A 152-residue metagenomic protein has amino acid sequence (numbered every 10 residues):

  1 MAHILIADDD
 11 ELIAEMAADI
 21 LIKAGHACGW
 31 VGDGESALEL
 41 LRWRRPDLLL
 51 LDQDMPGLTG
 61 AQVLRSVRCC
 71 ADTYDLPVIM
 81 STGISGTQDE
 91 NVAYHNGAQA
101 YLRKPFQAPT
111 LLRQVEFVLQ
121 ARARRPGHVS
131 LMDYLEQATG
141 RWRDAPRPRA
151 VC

Functional and structural regions predicted by a protein language model:
E15-K23: Charged docking surfaces used in two-component/phosphorelay signaling
G25-G32, L40: Short hydrophobic/Thr-rich beta-strand motif most characteristic of the beta2 strand and flanking loop of CheY-like
G32-S36, T59-R65: Acidic catalytic/metal-coordinating carboxylates
R44-L50: Active-site beta3 strand of CheY-like receiver
Q62, S85-A100, R113: Alpha4 helix (beta4-alpha4-beta5 surface) of REC/receiver domains from two-component response regulators
F106-V115, G127: C-terminal output helix
R122-C152: CheY-like receiver
